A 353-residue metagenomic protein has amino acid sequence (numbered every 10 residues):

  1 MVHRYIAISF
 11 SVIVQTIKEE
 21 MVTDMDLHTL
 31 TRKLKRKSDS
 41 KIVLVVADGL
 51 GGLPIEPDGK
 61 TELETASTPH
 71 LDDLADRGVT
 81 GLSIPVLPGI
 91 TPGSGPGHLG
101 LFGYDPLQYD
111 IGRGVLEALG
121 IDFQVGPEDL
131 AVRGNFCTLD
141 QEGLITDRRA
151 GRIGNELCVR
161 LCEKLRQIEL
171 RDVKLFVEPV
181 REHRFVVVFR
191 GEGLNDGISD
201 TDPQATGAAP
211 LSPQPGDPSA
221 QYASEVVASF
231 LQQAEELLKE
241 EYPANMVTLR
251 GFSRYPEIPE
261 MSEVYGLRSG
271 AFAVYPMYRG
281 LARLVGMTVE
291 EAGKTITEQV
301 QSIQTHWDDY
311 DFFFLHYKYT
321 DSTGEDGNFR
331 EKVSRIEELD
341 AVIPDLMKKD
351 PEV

Functional and structural regions predicted by a protein language model:
H3-Y5: Intrinsic-disorder-associated, low-complexity terminal segments enriched in Asp/Asn/His/Tyr and depleted of Lys/Arg
A7-D24: Short, Lys/Arg-enriched N-terminal segments with co-localized hydrophobic residues within the first ~10-30 amino acids
T23-K41, G51-C162, R166: Active-site nucleophile/metal-coordination loop of metallo-enzymes that catalyze phosphate/sulfate and related
H70, S334-V353: Metal-dependent active-site segment of extracytoplasmic phospho-/sulfohydrolases and closely related
R113-Q233: A contiguous, mid-domain pocket- or channel-lining segment that forms the substrate-recognition surface
D196-D202, L231, E235-L237, T248-M261: Hard-cation-handling environments
M246-E331: Anion-binding catalytic surfaces of enzymes that hydrolyze or transfer phosphate/sulfate esters
